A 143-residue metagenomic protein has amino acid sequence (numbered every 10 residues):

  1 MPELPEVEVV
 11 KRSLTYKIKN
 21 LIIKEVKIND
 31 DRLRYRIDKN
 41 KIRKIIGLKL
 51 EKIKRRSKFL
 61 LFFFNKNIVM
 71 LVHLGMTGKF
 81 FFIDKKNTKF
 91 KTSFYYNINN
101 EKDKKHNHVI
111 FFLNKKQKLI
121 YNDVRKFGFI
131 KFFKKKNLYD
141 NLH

Functional and structural regions predicted by a protein language model:
I18-R32: A short, Trp-centered hydrophobic/proline-enriched beta-strand micro-motif
K19-I23, R43-E51: A glycine-biased structural micro-motif
D31-N40: Structured interface patches
R55, F63-F64: Generic beta-strand structural signal
M70-H143: Phosphate/anion-contacting hairpin/loop surfaces
